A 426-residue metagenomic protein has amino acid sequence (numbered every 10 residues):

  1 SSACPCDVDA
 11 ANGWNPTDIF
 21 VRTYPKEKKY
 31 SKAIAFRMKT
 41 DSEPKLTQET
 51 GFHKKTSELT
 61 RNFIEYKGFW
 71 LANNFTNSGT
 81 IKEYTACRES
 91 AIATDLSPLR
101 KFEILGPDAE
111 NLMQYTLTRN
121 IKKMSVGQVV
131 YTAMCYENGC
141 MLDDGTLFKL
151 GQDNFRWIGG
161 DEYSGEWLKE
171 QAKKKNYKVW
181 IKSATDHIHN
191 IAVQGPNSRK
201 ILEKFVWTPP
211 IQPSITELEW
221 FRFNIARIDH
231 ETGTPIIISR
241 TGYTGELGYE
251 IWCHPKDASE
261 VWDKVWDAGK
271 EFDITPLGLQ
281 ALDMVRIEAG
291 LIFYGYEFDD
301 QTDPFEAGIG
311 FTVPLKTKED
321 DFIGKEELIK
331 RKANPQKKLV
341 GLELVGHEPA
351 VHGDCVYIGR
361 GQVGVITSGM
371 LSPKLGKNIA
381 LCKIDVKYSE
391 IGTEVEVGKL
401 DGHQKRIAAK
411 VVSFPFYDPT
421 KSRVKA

Functional and structural regions predicted by a protein language model:
S1-F75, F148-A426: Conserved, structured C-terminal
T47-A93, E103-M113, L117-I121: Intrinsically disordered, low-complexity, positively charged segments
S57, E65-K67, T80, C87 (+5 more regions): Short, basic and Ser/Thr-rich N-terminal targeting/leader segments
Y84-C87, L96-S97, T185-D186, P235-I236: Short hydrophobic "helix-edge" motifs at membrane interfaces and signal-peptide entry regions
A86-N154, I158-K174: Extended, compositionally biased flexible segments
